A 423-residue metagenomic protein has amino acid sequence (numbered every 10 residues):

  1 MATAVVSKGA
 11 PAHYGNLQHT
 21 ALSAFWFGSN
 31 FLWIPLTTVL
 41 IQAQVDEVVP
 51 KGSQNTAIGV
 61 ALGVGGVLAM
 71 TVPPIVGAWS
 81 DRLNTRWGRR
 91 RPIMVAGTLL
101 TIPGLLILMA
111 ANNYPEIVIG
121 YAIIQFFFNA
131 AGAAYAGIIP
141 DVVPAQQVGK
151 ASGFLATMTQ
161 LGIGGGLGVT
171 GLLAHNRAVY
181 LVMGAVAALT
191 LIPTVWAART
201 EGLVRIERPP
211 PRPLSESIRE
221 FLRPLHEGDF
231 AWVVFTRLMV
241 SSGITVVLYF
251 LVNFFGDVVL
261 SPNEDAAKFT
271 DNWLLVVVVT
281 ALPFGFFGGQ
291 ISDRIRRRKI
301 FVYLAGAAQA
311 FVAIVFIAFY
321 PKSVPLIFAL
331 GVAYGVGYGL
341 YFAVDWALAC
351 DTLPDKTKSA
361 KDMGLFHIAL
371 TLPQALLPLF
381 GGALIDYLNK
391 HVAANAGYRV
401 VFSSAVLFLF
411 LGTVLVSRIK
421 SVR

Functional and structural regions predicted by a protein language model:
A2-N16, G202-F235: Juxtamembrane intracellular "pre-TM" segments in multi-pass secondary transporters
V6-G66, D229-E264, W273: Helix-loop boundary and gating motifs at the non-cytosolic
Q54, R89-R91, L172-A187, A383-L409: A membrane-interface helix-boundary motif in multi-pass transporters
L68-M70, G149-G171, H367-P378: Glycine-rich segments within core transmembrane alpha-helices of 12-TM secondary carriers
V72-W87, F284-R297, I385: Helix-to-loop junctions at the C-terminal end of transmembrane segments in multipass secondary transporters
V95-N112, A307-P321: C-terminal ends and interior cores of transmembrane alpha-helices in multi-pass membrane transporters/permeases
L189-R199, Y398, F402-R423: Multi-pass alpha-helical transporter architecture, strongest for 12-TM Major Facilitator/SLC carriers used
K299-A343: C-terminal transmembrane helical hairpin of 12-TM major facilitator-type secondary transporters
